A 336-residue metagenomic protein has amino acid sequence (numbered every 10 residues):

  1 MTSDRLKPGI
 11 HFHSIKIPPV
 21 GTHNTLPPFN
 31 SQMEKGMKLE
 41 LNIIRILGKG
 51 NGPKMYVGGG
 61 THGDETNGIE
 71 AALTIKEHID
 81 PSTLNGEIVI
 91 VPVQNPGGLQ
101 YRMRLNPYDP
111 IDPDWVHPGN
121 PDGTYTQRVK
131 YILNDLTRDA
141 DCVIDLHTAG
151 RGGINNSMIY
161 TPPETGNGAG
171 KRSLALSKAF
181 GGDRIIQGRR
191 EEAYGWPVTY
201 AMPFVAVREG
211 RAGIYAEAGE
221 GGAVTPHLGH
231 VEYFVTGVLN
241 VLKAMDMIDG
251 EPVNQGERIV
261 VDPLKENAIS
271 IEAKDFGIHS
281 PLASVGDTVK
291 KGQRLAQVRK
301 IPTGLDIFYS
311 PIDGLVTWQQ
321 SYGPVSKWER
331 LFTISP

Functional and structural regions predicted by a protein language model:
M1-P336: Structured catalytic-domain cores with a bias toward divalent-metal coordination
